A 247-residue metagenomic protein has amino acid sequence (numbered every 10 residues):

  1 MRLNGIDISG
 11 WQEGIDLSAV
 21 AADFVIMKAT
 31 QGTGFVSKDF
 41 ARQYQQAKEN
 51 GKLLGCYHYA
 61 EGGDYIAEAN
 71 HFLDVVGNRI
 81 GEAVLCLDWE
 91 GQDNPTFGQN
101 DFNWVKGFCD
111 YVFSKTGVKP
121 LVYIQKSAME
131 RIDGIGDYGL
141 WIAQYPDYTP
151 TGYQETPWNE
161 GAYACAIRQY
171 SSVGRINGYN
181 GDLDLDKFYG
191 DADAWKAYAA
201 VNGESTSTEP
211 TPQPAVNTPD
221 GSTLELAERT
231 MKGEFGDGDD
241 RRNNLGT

Functional and structural regions predicted by a protein language model:
M1-A19, G136-N217: Functionally critical loop-and-helix segments that line ligand-binding/catalytic clefts of soluble enzyme domains
M1-V118: Substrate-binding cleft of extracellular glycoside hydrolase catalytic domains
A29, K48, V76, V112 (+7 more regions): Sec/Tat-exported extracytoplasmic proteins
Y65-A67, A128-Y138: Glycine-rich, charge-decorated loop segments at or immediately adjacent to ligand/cofactor-binding or catalytic sites
G117-E130, I142: Aromatic-lined carbohydrate-recognition surfaces of secreted/lumenal glycan-active proteins
D220-G221, E225-R242: Extracytoplasmic Gram-positive cell-surface binding/anchoring modules and repeats
